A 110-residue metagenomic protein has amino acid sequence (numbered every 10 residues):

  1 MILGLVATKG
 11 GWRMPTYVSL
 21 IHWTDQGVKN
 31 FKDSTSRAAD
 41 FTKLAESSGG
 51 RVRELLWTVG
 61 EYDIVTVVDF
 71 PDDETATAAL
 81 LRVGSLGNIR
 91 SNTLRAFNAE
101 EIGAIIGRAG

Functional and structural regions predicted by a protein language model:
L5-G110: A compositional/biophysical signature of low hydrophobicity enriched in polar/charged and small residues
